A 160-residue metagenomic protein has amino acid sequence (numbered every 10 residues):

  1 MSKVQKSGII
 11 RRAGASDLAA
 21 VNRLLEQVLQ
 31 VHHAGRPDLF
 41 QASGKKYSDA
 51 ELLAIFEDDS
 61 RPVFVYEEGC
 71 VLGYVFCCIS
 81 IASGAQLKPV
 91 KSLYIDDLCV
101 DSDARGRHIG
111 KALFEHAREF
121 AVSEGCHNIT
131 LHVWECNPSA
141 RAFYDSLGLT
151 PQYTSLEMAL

Functional and structural regions predicted by a protein language model:
I9-R23, H32: A short beta-loop-alpha structural element at the N-terminal edge of CoA-dependent acyl/N-acetyltransferase catalytic
L29-L52: Conserved GNAT-fold acetyl-CoA-binding loop/helix
A50-V65, Y94: A short helix-loop-beta-strand connector motif used in the catalytic cores of GNAT acetyltransferases and, in some
V65, C70-I79, Y94, C99: Conserved beta-strand in the GNAT
K88-S102, T154-E157: Conserved acetyl-CoA binding element of GNAT-fold acetyltransferases
K111, E115, S123, E135-Y153: Conserved active-site alpha-helix within GNAT-family acetyltransferase domains
V122-H132: Conserved GNAT acetyl-CoA-binding A-motif
T130-A140, E157-L160: Conserved beta-strand-loop-alpha-helix junction that forms the acyl-donor binding cleft
